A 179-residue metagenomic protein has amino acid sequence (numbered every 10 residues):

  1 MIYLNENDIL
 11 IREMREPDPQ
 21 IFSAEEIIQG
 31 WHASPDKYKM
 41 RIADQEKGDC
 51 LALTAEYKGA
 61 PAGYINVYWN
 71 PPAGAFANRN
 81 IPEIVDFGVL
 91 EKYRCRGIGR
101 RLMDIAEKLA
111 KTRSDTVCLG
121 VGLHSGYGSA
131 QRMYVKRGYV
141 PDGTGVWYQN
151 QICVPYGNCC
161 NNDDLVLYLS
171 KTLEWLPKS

Functional and structural regions predicted by a protein language model:
L4-I9, E16-Q20, A24-D86, L90 (+2 more regions): Acetyl-CoA-dependent GNAT
C50, N162-Y168: Short hydrophobic/aromatic beta-strand or adjacent loop that forms the aromatic wall/cage of a ligand/substrate-binding
A77-N80, C160-D164: Short coil/turn motifs at beta-sheet boundaries
F87-R94, G122-H124: A short, internal acetyl-CoA/4′-phosphopantetheine-binding micro-motif in the GNAT/acyltransferase core
V89, C95-K108, R132-K136: Conserved acetyl-CoA-binding loop-helix of GNAT-fold acetyltransferases
R100, H124-V146, Q151-G157, N162: Conserved active-site alpha-helix within GNAT-family acetyltransferase domains
A110-L123: Conserved GNAT acetyl-CoA-binding A-motif
S179: Flexible, glycine-/basic-rich loop-and-beta segments that form/coincide with the SAM-dependent methyltransferase
